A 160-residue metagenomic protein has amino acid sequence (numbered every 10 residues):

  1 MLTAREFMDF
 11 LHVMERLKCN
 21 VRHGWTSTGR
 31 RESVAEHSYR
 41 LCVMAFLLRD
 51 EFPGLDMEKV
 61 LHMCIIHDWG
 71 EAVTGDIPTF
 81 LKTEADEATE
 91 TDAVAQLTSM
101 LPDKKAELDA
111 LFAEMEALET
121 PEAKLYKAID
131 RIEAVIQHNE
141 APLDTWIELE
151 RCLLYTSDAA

Functional and structural regions predicted by a protein language model:
E6, K104-L143: Histidine/acidic-rich helix-loop-helix segments that form or flank divalent-metal centers in metalloenzyme catalytic
V13-R40: Active-site flanking loop/helix segments enriched in acidic
T28-S38, L81-T89, A123: Active-site metal-coordination segments of metallo-dependent hydrolases
R30-E58: Alpha-helical phosphate/pyrophosphate-handling elements in metalloenzyme active cores
V43-R49, E58-I77: Active-site alpha-helical segments that house and flank conserved acidic catalytic motifs for diphosphate chemistry
G54-C64, P121-Y126: Alpha-helical scaffolds flanking conserved acidic
W69-K104: Helix-adjacent hinge/juxtasegments
Y155-A160: Conserved small/polar residues in nucleotide/adenosyl-binding loops
